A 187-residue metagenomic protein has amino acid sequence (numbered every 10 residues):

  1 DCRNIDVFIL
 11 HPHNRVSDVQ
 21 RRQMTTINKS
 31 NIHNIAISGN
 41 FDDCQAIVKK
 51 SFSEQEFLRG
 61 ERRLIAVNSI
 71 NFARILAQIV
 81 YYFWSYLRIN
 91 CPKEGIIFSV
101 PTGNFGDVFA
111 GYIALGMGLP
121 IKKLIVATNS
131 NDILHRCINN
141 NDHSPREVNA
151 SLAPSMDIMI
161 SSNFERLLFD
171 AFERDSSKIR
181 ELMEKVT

Functional and structural regions predicted by a protein language model:
D1-T187: PLP-dependent amino-acid enzyme catalytic core
